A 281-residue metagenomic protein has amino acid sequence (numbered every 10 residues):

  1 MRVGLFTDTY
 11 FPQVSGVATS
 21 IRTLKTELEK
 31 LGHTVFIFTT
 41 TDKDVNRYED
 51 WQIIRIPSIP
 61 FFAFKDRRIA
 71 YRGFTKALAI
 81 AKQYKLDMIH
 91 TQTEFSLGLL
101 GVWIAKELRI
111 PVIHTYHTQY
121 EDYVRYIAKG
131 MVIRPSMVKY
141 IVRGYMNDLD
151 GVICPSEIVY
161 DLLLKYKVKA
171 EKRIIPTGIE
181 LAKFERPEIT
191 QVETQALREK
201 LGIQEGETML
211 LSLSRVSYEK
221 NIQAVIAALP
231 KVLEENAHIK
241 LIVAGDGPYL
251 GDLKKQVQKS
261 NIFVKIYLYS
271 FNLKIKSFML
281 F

Functional and structural regions predicted by a protein language model:
M1-I56: N-terminal subdomain of nucleotide-sugar transferases
V3, M88, A105-V124, M146 (+2 more regions): Active-site proximal beta-strand in glycosyltransferases
T39, I54-P57, P135, Y140-E193: Donor nucleotide-sugar binding/catalytic pocket of nucleotide-sugar-dependent glycosyltransferases
F62-M88, S96-W103, E107, S136 (+1 more regions): An amphipathic, basic-hydrophobic alpha-helix
P111-I113, D122-G144, E193: Nucleotide-sugar donor phosphate/pyrophosphate-binding loop at the beta->alpha transition of glycosyltransferases
I179, L213, H238-L253: Glycosyltransferase donor-sugar binding loop
Q204-K220, I226-L229, I242: Conserved donor-binding/catalytic core segment of Leloir-type glycosyltransferases
G251-F281: Nucleotide-activated donor-binding/catalytic signature segment of Leloir-type glycosyltransferases, i.e., the conserved
